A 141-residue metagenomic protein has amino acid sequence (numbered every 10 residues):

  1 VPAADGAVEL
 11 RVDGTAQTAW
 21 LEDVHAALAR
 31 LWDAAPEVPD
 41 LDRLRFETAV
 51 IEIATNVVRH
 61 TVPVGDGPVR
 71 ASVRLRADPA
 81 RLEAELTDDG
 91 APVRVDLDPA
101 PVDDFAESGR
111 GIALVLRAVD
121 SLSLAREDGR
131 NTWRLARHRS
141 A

Functional and structural regions predicted by a protein language model:
V1-A19, L116-A141: Flexible, glycine-/charge-rich segments associated with ATP-binding catalytic modules
D5-D40: Helix-loop-beta hinge of the Bergerat
A29-I51, F105-A106: Conserved short strand/loop->alpha-helix "switch" segment adjacent to the catalytic nucleotide/phosphoryl-transfer site
V57-V62: Short helix-loop "hinge" at the ATP-lid/N-box region of the Bergerat-fold HATPase_c
G67-L75: A conserved short beta-strand within the histidine kinase catalytic ATPase domain
R81-S108: Glycine-rich/acidic phosphate-handling loop/turn and adjacent ATP-lid/helix of nucleotide-binding kinase/ATPase domains
D104-V119: Glycine-rich phosphate-binding loop
